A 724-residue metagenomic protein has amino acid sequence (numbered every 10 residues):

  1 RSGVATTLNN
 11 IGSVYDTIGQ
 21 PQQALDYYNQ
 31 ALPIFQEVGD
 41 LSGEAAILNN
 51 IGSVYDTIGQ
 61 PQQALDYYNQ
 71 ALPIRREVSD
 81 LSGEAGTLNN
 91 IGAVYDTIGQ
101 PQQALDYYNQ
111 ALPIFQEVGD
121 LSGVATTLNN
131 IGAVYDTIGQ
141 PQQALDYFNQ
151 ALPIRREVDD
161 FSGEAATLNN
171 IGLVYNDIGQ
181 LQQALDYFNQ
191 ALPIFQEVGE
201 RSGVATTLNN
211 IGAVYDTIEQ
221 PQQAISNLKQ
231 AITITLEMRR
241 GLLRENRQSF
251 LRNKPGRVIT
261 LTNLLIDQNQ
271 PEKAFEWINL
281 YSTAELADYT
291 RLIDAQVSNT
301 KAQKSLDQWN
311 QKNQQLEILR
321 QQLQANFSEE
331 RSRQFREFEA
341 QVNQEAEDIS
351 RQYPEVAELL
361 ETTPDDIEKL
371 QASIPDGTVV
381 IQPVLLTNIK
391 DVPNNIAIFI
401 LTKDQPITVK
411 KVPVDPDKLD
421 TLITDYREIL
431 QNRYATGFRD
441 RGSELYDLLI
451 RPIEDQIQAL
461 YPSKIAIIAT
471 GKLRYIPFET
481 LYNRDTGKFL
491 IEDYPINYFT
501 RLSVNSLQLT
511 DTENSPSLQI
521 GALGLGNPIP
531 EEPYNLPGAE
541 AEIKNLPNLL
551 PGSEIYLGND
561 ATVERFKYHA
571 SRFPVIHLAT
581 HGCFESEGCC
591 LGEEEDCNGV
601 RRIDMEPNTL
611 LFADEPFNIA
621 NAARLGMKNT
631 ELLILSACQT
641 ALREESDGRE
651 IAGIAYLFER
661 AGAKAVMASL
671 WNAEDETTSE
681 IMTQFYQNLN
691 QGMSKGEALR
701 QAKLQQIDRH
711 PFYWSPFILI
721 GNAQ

Functional and structural regions predicted by a protein language model:
S2-T17, S42-T57, S82-T97, S122-T137 (+3 more regions): Conserved alpha-helical positions within TPR/SEL1-like repeat arrays
Y15-D16, F35, Y55, R75 (+9 more regions): Eukaryotic all-alpha helical interaction scaffolds
I18, E37-D40, E77-D80, E117-D120 (+5 more regions): Short coil/turn linkers that connect adjacent helices within long alpha-helical scaffolds, especially alpha-solenoid
Q222-L490, L509-L523, N527-E531: Amphipathic alpha-helical protein-protein interaction segments
K403-K410, I468-V575, H581-F584, G592-R601 (+2 more regions): Catalytic-core domains of enzymes
Y498, L502-L507, E513, P574-Q684: Catalytic cores of nucleophile-dependent amide-cleaving enzymes
G588, C597, T678-Q724: An often Trp-containing, charged/polar helix-loop segment at the C-terminal end of enzyme catalytic cores
